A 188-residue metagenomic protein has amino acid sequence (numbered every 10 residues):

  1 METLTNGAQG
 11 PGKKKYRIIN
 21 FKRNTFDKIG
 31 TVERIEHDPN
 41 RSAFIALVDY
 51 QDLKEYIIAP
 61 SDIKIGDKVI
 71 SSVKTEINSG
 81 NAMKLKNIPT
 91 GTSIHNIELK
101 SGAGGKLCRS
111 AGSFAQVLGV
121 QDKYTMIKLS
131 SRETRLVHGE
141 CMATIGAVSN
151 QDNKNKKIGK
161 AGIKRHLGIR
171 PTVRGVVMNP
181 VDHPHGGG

Functional and structural regions predicted by a protein language model:
M1-R41, S61-G188: Basic, glycine/proline-rich low-complexity segments that contact nucleic acids
N40-I58: Glycine-rich active-site/cofactor-binding loop and its immediate structural neighborhood
